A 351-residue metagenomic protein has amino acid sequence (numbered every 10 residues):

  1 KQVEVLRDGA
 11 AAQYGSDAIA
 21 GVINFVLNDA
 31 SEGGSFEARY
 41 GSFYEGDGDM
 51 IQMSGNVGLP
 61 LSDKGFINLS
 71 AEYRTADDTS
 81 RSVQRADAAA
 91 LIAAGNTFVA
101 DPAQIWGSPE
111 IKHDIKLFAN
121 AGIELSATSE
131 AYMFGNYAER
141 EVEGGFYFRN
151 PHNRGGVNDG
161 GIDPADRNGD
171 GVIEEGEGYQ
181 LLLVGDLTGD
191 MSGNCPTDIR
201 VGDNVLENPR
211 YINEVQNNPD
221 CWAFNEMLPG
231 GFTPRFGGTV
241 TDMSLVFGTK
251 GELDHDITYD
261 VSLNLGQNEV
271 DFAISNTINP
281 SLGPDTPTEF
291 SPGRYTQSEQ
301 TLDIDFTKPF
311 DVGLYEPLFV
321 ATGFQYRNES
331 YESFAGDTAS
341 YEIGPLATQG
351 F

Functional and structural regions predicted by a protein language model:
K1, A10-D17, F25-V26, Y44-D47 (+1 more regions): N-terminal plug
K1-V5, D17-A38, I51-G55: N-terminal periplasmic accessory domains that precede and gate Gram-negative outer-membrane beta-barrel machines
Q2, A30-A38, L91-P102, C221-G230 (+1 more regions): Flexible, solvent-exposed coil segments and beta strand-coil junctions, predominantly the extracellular/periplasmic
R7, F25-D29, A38-Y40, L263 (+2 more regions): Flexible glycine-/small-residue-rich
A30-G34, D63-I67, A127-A131, H255-V261 (+1 more regions): Outer-envelope beta-barrel architecture signal
F36-S42, M53-G55, L69-T75, M133-E139 (+2 more regions): Transmembrane beta-barrel strands of outer-membrane/channel proteins
E45-G230, P234-G248, E252-L253: Transmembrane beta-barrel wall of Gram-negative outer-membrane proteins
F134-N136, S192-N208, E214-Q216, P229-F351: Face-selective signature of the C-terminal outer-membrane beta-barrel domain
